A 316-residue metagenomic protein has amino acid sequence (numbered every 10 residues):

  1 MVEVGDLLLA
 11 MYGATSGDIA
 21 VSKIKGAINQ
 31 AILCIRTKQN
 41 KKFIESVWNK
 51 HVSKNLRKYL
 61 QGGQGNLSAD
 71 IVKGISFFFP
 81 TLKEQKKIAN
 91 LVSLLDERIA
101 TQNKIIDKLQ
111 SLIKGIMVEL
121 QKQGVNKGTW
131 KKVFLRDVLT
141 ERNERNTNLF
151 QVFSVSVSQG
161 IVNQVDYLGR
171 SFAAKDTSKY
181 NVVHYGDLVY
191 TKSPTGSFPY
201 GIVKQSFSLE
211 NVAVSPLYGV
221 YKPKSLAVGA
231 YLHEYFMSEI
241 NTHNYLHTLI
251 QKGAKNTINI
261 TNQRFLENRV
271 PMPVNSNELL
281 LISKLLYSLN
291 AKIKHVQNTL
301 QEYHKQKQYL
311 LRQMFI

Functional and structural regions predicted by a protein language model:
M1-N49, H184-N241, Q251, T261 (+1 more regions): A short beta-sheet element
M1-V4, R136-F150, S156-L188: Sequence-specific dsDNA recognition surfaces
M11-Y12, G26-L33, Q61-K83, N211-L217 (+1 more regions): A short glycine-rich beta-alpha junction/loop motif
G13, L91-S93, E97, P194 (+1 more regions): Short, surface-exposed secondary-structure boundary micro-motifs
Q61, S171-T177, A254, S276 (+1 more regions): Short, solvent-exposed loop/turn positions at domain surfaces that link secondary-structure elements or cap domain
F79, Q123-N146: Non-catalytic DNA-recognition/assembly elements of restriction-modification systems
Q85-I88, L95, N275-L300: Extended amphipathic alpha-helical segments enriched in small hydrophobics
L94-E97, T101-F134, N298-I316: Short amphipathic coiled-coil heptad-repeat segments
